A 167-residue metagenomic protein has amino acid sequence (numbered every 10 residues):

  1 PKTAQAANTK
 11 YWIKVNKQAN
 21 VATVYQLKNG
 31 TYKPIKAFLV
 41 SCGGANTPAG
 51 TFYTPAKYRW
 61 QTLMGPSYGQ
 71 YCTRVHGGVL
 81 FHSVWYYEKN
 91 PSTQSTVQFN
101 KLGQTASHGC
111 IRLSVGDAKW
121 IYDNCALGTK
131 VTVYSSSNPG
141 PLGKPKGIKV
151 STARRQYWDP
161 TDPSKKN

Functional and structural regions predicted by a protein language model:
P1-K2: C-terminal segment of classical bacterial N-terminal signal peptides
A6, Y32-K33, H108-L113: Long hydrophobic alpha-helices with heptad-repeat/coiled-coil character
A7-Q94: Gly/Pro-biased beta-strand-loop elements
Y58-N167: Exported/periplasmic cell-wall-interacting domains
